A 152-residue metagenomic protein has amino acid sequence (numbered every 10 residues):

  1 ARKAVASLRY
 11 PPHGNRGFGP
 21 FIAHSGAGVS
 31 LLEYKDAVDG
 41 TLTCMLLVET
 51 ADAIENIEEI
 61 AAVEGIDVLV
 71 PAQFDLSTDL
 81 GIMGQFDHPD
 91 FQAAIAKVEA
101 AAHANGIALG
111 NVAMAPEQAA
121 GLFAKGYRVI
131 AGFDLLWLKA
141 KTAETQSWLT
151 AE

Functional and structural regions predicted by a protein language model:
A1-E64, Q73-T78: Conserved anion-binding
A1-G14, F123, L135-E152: C-terminal helical cap(s) of enzyme catalytic domains, especially alpha/beta-barrels
A6-G14, D36-G40, D87-G110, L149-E152: Alpha-helix-loop-beta-strand connector modules within alpha/beta enzyme cores
L8-Y10, V63-V68, A124-I130: Glycine-enriched alpha-helix->loop->beta-strand junction motifs that scaffold or abut catalytic
C44-E49, L69-P71, L109-V112, R128-G132: Hydrophobic faces of well-ordered beta-strands that scaffold small-molecule active sites in alpha/beta enzyme cores
P71-P89: Glycine-rich, proline-tolerant flexible connector loops at the mouths of alpha/beta enzymes
A115-Q118, V129, F133-A140: A short, acidic, flexible beta-alpha connecting loop/helix-capping segment that sits on the rim of active
